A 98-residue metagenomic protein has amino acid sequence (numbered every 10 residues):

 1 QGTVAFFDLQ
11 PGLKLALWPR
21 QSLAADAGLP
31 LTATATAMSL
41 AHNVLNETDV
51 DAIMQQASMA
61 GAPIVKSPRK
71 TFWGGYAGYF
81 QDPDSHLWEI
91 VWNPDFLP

Functional and structural regions predicted by a protein language model:
Q1-A24: Core segments of cupin and vicinal oxygen chelate
A5-D8, G28-Q56, Y76-Q81: Vicinal oxygen chelate
P11, Q21, V44-N46, D82-D84 (+1 more regions): Non-catalytic surface loops within mature trypsin-like serine protease
L13-L15, M38, P83: Change "...and in nucleic-acid phosphodiester-cleaving endonucleases..." to "...and in nucleic-acid processing enzymes
A16-W18, A41, V91: Residues in well-ordered beta-strands of folded domains
S22-L31, V91-P98: Short, basic, helix/turn surface patches
M54-P98: Vicinal oxygen chelate
